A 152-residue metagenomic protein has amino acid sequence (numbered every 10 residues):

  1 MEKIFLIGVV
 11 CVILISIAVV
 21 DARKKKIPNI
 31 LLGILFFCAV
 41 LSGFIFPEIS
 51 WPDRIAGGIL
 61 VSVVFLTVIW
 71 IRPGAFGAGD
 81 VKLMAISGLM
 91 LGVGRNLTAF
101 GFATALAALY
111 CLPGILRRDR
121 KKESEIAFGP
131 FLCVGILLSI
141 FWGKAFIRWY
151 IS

Functional and structural regions predicted by a protein language model:
M1-S152: A membrane-topology feature that recognizes alpha-helical transmembrane segments and their immediate juxtamembrane
